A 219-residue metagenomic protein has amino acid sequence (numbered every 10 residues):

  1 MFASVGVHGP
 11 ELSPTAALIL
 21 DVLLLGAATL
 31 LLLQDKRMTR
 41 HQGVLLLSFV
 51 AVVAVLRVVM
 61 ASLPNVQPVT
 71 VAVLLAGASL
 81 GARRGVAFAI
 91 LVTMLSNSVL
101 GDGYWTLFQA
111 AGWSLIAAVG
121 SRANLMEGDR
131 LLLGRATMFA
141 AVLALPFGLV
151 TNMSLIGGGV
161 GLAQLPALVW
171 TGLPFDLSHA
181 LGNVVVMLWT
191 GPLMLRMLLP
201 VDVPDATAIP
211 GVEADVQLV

Functional and structural regions predicted by a protein language model:
M1-D21, T106-A110, A118, R122-V219: Membrane-embedded alpha-helical hairpins and interfacial helices in multi-pass inner-membrane proteins
F2-L75: Hydrophobic transmembrane alpha-helices
L23-L24, G43-S48, F88, V92 (+2 more regions): Short hydrophobic/aromatic-rich motifs at helix boundaries and adjacent loops
M38-L46, G81-G85, M194: Membrane-interfacial loop-to-transmembrane alpha-helix junctions, especially the N-terminal start
Q42, S62, V66, G81-A82 (+3 more regions): Hydrophobic alpha-helical segments, principally membrane-spanning helices and signal/leader peptides
L45, V69, G77, G85 (+5 more regions): Generic hydrophobic alpha-helical membrane-segment signal
F49-S121: Alpha-helical membrane segments and adjacent membrane-interface helices in multi-pass membrane proteins
